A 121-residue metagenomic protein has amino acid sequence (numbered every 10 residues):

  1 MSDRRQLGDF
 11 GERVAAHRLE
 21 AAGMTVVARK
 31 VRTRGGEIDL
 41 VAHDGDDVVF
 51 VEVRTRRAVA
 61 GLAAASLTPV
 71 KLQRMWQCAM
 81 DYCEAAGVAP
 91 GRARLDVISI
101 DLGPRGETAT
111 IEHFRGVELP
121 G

Functional and structural regions predicted by a protein language model:
M1-R29: Acidic-basic catalytic patches of nuclease active cores, encompassing PD-(D/E)XK and other metal-cofactor nuclease
L19, I38-G61, M75: Conserved catalytic cores of phosphodiester-cleaving nucleases, focusing on short active-site segments
A21, H43, I98-D101: Positively charged, solvent-exposed patches that mediate nucleic-acid binding
G23, R34-I38, A93: Short beta-strand or tight-loop elements that sit immediately N-terminal to catalytic metal-binding acidic residues
R29-R32, I38, I98-D101: Short, solvent-exposed loop/turn elements at beta->coil junctions and helix N-caps that rim active or binding pockets
G35, V48-F50, R92, I111: Structural motif
R56-A85: Mg2+/Mn2+-dependent nuclease catalytic core
A85-G121: Domain-level recognition of nuclease-like catalytic cores that cleave nucleotide substrates
